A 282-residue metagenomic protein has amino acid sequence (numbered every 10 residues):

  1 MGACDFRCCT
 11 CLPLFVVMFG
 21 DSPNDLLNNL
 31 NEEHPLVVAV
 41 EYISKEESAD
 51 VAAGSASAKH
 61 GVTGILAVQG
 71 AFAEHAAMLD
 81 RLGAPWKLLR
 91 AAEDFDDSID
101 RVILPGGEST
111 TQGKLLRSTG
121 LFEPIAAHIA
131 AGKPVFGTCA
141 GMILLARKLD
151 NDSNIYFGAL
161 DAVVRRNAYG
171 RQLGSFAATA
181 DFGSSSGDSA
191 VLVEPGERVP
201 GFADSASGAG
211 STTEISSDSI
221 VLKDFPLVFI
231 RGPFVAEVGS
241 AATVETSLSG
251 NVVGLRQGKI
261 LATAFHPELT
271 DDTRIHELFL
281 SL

Functional and structural regions predicted by a protein language model:
G2-S118, E123-H128, S186, V193-T213 (+2 more regions): N-terminal beta1-alpha1 cap of cysteine-dependent amidohydrolase-like domains
A39-I43, S175, S189, V199-S219 (+1 more regions): C-terminal and late-domain segments of enzyme folds
A56-K59, D94-D96, A127-H128, F136 (+3 more regions): Solvent-exposed alpha-helices and their adjacent loops that cap or buttress functional pockets in soluble metabolic
V68, T138-A140, L160, R231 (+1 more regions): A secondary-structure boundary/capping signal
W86-K87, V135, I260: Hydrophobic anchor at the start of a short beta-strand that flanks the dinucleotide cofactor-binding loop
I103-L104, G137, T263: Redox-cofactor binding/interface segments in oxidoreductases and associated redox assembly factors
E108-A190, A206-A209: Cysteine-nucleophile active-site neighborhood
